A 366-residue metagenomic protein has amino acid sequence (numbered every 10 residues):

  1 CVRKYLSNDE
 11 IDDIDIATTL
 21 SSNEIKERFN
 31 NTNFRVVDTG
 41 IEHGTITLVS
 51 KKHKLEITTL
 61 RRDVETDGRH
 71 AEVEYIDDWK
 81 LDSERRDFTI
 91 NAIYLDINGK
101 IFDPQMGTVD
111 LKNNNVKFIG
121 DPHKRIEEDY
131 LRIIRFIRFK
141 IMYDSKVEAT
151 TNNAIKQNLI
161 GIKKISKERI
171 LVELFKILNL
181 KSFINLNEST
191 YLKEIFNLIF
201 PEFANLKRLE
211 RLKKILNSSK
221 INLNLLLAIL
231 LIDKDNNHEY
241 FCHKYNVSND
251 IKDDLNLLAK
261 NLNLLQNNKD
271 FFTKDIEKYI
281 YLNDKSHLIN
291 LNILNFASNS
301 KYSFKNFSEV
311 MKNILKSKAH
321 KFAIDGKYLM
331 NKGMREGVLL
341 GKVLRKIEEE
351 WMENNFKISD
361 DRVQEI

Functional and structural regions predicted by a protein language model:
C1-I366: Catalytic cores of the polymerase beta-like nucleotidyltransferase superfamily and closely associated nucleotide
